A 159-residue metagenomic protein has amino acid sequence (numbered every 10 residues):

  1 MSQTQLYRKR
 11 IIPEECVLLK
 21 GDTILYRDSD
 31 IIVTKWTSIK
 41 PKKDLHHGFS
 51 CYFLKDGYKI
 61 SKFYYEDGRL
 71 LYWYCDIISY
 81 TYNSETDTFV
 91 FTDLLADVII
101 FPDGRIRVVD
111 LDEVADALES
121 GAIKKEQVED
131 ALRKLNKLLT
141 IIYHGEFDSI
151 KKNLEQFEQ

Functional and structural regions predicted by a protein language model:
M1, I100, A115, G121-R133: Compact, glycine/acidic-enriched structural inserts
M1-G48: Charge-rich, low-complexity N-terminal segments
R27-S29, E66-G68, F101-D103: Short acidic-glycine loop/turn motifs at beta-strand connectors
H46-N83, F91-A96: Phosphate/ribose-recognition catalytic cores of enzymes acting on nucleotide-derived substrates
K55, Y64-G68, R105-V109, Q127-L132 (+1 more regions): Short C-terminal domain-edge/linker segments immediately following a structured domain
Y74-G121: Conserved, surface-exposed functional patches that form binding/active-site neighborhoods
A131-Q159: Charged phosphate-binding loop/patch that engages nucleotide di/tri-phosphates or the phosphate backbone of nucleic
